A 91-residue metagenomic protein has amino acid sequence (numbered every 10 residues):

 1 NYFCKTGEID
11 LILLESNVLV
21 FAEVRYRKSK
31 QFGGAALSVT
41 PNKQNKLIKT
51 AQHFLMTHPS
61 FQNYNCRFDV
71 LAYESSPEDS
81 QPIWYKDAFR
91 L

Functional and structural regions predicted by a protein language model:
N1-C4: A short acidic/basic microdomain associated with nuclease active sites
T6, L19-F21, N65, P82: Structural motif
I9-F32, L47: Conserved catalytic cores of phosphodiester-cleaving nucleases, focusing on short active-site segments
D10-L11, S38, R67-V70: Residue-level recognition of specific faces of alpha-helices
N17, K46-Q52, Q62-Y64: A short linear-motif detector with a strong N-terminal bias
N17, T40-K43, F89-L91: Short, low-complexity, polar/charged sequence segments that are solvent-exposed and flexible
K28-H53, T57: Mg2+/Mn2+-dependent nuclease catalytic core
M56-L91: Domain-level recognition of nuclease-like catalytic cores that cleave nucleotide substrates
